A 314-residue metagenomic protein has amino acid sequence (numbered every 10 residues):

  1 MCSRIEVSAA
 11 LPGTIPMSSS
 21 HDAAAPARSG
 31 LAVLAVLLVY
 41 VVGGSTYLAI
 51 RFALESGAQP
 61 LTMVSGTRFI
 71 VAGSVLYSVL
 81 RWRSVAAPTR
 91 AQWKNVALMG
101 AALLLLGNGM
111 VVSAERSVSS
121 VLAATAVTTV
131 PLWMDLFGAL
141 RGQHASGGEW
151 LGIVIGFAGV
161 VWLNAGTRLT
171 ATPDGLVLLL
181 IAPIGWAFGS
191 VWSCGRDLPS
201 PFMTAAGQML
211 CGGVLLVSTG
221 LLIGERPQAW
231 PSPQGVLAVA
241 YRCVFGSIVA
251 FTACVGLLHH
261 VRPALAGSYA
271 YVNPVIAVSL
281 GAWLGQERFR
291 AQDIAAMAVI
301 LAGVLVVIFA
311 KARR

Functional and structural regions predicted by a protein language model:
M1-G66, G109, S113, A158 (+3 more regions): Glycine-/small-residue-enriched transmembrane alpha-helix faces in small-molecule transporters and effluxers
Y40-G44, M99-N108, V130, V160 (+9 more regions): Transmembrane alpha-helical core positions of polytopic small-molecule transporters
V42, T46-Y47, Y77-A123, V127 (+2 more regions): Specific transmembrane alpha-helical segments of multi-pass solute transporters/efflux pumps, especially DMT/EamA
A53, V64, A114, L140-A145 (+5 more regions): Hydrophobic/aromatic residues within transmembrane alpha-helices of multi-pass small-molecule transporters
T67, L104, N108, L122-V130 (+2 more regions): Helix-helix packing/entry segments at the starts of transmembrane helices
G73-L76, M134-L136, I153, T170-G224 (+2 more regions): Transmembrane alpha-helical segments that form core, pore/gating elements of small-molecule transporters/exporters
V75-A87, V130-L151, V275-I294: C-terminal transmembrane-helix exit sites in multi-pass transporters
L76, A97, T129, A145-A165 (+5 more regions): Hydrophobic transmembrane alpha-helices of multi-pass small-molecule transport proteins
